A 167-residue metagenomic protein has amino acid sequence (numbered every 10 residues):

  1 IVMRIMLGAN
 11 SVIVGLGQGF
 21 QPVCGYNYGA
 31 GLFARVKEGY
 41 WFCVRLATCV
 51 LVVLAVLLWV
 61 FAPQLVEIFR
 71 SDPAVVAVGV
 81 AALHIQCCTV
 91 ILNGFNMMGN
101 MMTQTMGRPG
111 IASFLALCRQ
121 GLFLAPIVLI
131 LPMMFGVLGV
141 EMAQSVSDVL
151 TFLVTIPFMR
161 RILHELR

Functional and structural regions predicted by a protein language model:
I1-A62, N93-A112: Small-residue-rich hydrophobic transmembrane alpha-helices
I13-Q21, Q86-T105, I111-Q120, I127 (+1 more regions): Short runs within selected transmembrane alpha-helices of multi-pass transporters and secretion channels
C24-T89, L131-R167: Short alpha-helical transmembrane segments in multi-pass integral membrane proteins
L124-P132: Hydrophobic alpha-helical transmembrane segments in multi-pass integral membrane proteins
